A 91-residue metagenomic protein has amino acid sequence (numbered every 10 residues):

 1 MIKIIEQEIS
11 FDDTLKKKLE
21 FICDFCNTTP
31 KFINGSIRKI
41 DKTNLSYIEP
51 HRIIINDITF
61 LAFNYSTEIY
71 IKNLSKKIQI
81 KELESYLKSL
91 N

Functional and structural regions predicted by a protein language model:
I2, D57-L61, N91: A general secondary-structure boundary signal
I2-D41: Negatively charged, low-complexity tracts enriched in Asp/Glu with abundant Ser/Thr
E8-S10, I53, K81: Compositionally biased, intrinsically disordered low-complexity segments enriched in polar/proline residues
D12, K18-C26, S66-N91: Ampiphathic alpha-helical segments that act as solvent-exposed interaction surfaces
F25-K77: Acidic, low-complexity, intrinsically disordered interaction modules
